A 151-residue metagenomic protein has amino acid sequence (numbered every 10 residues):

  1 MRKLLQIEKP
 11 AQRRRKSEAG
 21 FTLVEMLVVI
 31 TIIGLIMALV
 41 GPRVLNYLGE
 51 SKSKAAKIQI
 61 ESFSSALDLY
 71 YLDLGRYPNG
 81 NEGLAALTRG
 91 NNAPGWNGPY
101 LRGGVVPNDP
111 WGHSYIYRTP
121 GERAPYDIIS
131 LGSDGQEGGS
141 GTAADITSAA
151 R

Functional and structural regions predicted by a protein language model:
M1-F21: N-terminal leader/signal peptides at the extreme start of proteins
R2-I7, E50-K54, E61, S65-L69 (+3 more regions): Short, surface-exposed interaction loops/tails
S17-V44: N-terminal single-pass transmembrane signal-anchor helix
E18, P42-N92: Conserved hydrophobic/amphipathic alpha-helical signal-anchor segments
G20, G98, P125: A residue-level signal for beta-strand positions that form part of recognition/binding surfaces within mature
P94-Y100: Short, structured beta-strand/loop micro-motifs enriched in basic residues and often containing a Trp
